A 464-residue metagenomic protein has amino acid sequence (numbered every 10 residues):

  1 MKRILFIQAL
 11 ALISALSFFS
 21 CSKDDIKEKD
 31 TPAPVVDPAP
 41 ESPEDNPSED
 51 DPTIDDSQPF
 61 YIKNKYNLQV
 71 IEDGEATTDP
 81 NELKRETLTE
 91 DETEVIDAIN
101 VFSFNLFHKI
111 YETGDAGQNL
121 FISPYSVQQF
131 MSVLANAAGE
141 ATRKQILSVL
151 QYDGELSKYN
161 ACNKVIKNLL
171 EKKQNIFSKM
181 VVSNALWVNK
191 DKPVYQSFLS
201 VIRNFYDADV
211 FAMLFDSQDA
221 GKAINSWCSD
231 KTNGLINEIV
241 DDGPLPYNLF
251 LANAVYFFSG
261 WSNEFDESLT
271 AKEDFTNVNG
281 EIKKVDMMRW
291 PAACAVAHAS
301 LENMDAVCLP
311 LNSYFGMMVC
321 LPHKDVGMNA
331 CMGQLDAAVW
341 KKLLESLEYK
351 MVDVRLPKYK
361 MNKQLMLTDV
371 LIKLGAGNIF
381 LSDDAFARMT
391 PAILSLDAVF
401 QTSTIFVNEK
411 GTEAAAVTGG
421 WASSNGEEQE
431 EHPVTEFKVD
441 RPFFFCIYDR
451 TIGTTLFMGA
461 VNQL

Functional and structural regions predicted by a protein language model:
M1-K2: N-terminal secretory signal peptides that target proteins for export/translocation
L5, E44, D56-A76, P80 (+7 more regions): Non-catalytic interaction/Regulatory regions outside core domains
L5-Q8, S22-L214, V461: Detector for small/aliphatic-rich hydrophobic stretches
S17-S20: C-terminal motif of bacterial Sec signal peptides marking the signal peptidase cleavage site
S103, N303-A306, T402, R441-F445: Short glycine-rich loop/turn motifs
G117-V127, I146, D153-H323, E345-Q429: Non-catalytic, conformational "gating/processing" segments within enzyme and secreted inhibitor domains
P124-R143, C308, E431-L464: Feature captures eukaryotic membrane-trafficking machinery centered on endolysosomal pathways and lysosome-related
P322-E348: Internal alpha/beta scaffold segment
